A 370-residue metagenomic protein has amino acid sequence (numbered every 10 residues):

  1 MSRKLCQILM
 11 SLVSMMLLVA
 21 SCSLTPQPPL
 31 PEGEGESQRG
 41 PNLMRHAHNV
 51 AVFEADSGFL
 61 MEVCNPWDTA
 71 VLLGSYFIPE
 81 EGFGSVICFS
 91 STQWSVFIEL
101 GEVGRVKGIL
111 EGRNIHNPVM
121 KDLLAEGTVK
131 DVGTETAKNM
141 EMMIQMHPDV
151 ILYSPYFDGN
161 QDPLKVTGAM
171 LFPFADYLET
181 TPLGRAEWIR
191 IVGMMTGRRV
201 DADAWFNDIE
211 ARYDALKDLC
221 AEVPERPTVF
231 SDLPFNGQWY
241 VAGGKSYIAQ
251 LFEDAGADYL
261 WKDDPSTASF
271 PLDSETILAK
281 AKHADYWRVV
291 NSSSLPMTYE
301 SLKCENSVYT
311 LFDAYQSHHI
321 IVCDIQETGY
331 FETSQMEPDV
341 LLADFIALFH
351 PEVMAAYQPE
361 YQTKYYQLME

Functional and structural regions predicted by a protein language model:
M1-L12: Bacterial N-terminal signal peptides that target proteins for export
M10-A20: Bacterial N-terminal signal peptides
C22-W94, D201-F230, Q316, G329 (+2 more regions): Bacterial Sec-exported substrate-binding components of ABC uptake systems
E62-V71, P79-M146, V150-Y156: A short, structured surface patch at a secondary-structure boundary
G82-S85, S90, E179-D208, V289-E370: Structured C-terminal subdomain patch of bacterial secreted/periplasmic proteins
G82-S85, V96, T128-T134, P148-I151 (+5 more regions): Second-shell loop/turn segments in exported
I109-V119, G159-D162, F174-I191, P224-Q250: Extracytoplasmic ligand-binding site segments that recognize negatively charged/polar headgroups
D218-S301: Flexible, glycine-rich surface segments
